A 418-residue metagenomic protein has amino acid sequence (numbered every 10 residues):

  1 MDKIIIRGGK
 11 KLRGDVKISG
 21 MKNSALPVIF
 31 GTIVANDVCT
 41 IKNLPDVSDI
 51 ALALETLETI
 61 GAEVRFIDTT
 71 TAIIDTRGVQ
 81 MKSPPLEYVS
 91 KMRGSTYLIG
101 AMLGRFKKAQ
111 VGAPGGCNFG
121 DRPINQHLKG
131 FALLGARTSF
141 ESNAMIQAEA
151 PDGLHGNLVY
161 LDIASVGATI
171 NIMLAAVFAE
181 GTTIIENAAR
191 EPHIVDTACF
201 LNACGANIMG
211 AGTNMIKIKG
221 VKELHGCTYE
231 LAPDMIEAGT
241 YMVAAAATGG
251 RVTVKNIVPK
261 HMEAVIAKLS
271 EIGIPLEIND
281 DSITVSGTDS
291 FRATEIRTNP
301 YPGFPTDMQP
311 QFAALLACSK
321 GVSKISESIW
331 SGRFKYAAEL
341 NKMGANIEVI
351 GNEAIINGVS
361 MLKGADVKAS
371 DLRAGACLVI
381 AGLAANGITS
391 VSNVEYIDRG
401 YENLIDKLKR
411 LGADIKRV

Functional and structural regions predicted by a protein language model:
M1-V418: Short, structured segments at the rim of ligand-binding sites
